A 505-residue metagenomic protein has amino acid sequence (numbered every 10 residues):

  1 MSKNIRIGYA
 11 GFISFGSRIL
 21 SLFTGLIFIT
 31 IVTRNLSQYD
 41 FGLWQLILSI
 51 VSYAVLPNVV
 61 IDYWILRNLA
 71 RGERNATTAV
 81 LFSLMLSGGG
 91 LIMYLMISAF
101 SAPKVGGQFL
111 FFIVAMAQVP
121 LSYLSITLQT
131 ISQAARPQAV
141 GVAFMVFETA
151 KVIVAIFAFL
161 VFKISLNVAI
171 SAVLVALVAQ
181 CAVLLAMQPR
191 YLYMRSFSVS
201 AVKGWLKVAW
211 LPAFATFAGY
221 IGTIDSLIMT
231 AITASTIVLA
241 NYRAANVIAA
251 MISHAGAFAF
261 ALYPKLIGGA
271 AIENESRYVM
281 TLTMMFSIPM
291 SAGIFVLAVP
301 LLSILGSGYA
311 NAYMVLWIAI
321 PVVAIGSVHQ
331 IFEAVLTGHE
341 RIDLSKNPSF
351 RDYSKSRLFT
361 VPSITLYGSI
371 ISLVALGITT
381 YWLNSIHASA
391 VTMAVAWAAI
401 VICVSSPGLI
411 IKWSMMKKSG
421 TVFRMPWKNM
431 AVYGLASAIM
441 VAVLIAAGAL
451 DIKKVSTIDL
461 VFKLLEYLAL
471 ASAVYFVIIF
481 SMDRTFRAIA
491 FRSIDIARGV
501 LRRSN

Functional and structural regions predicted by a protein language model:
M1-K3, I113, G141-V142, L166-A172 (+5 more regions): Interhelical loop/hinge segments that connect adjacent transmembrane helices in multipass membrane
N4-V60, L91, L95, V114-Q118 (+3 more regions): Signature of the first transmembrane helix
F23-L26, P57-V59, V80-G106, F157-L160 (+3 more regions): Alpha-helical transmembrane segments of multi-pass membrane transport and lipid-handling proteins
T24, F28-Y53, L166, G204-V208 (+5 more regions): Interfacial/gating helices of multi-pass transporter permease domains
V55-E73, A250-E273, R277-T283, E333-L344: Helix-loop junctions and terminal segments of transmembrane helices in multi-pass membrane transport/translocation
L84-F214, A442-I445: Hydrophobic transmembrane helix module of multi-pass membrane transport proteins
V142-R190, A249, S363-W382, H387-M415 (+1 more regions): Hydrophobic alpha-helical transmembrane segments
S419-T421, K428, I445-N505: Membrane-proximal transmembrane or re-entrant/amphipathic helices at the cytosolic face
